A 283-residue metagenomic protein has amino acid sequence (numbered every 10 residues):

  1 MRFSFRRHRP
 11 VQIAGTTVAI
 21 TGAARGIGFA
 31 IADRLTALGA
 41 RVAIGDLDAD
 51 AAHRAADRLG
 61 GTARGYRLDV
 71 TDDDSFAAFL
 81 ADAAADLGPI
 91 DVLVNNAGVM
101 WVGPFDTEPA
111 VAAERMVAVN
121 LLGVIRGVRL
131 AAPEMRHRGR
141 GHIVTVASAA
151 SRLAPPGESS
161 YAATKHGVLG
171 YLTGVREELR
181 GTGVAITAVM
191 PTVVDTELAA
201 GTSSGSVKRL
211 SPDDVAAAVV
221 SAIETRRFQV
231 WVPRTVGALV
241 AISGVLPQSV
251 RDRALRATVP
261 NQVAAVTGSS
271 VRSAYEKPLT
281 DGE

Functional and structural regions predicted by a protein language model:
R9-R41: Canonical Rossmann dinucleotide-binding motif of NAD(H)/NADP(H)-dependent dehydrogenases/reductases, specifically
A49-D50, Y66-A78, A110: The beta1-alpha1 cofactor-binding region of Rossmann-like NAD(H)/NADP(H)-dependent oxidoreductases
P104-F105, P109-V117: Substrate-binding pocket helix/loop in short-chain dehydrogenase/reductase
D106, P155-S160: Active-site loop immediately N-terminal to the catalytic Tyr-X3-Lys motif of short-chain dehydrogenase/reductase
V128, T164: Active-site helix of classical SDR
S148: Residue(s) in the substrate-gating loop at a strand-loop-helix junction that position the organic substrate next
A188, S204-A241: C-terminal helical subdomain
